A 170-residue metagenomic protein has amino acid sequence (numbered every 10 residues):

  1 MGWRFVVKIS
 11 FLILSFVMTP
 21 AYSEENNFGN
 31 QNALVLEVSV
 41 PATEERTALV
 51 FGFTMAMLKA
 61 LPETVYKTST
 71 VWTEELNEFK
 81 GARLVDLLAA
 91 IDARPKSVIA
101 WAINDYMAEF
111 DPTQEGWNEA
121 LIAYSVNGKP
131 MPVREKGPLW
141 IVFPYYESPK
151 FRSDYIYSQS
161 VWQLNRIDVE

Functional and structural regions predicted by a protein language model:
M1-R4: N-terminal secretory signal peptides that target proteins for export/translocation
V7-V17: Bacterial N-terminal signal peptides
T19-S23: Sec/Tat signal peptide C-region and signal peptidase I cleavage site
E24-E170: N-terminal intrinsically disordered, low-complexity segments enriched in P/E/S/T
